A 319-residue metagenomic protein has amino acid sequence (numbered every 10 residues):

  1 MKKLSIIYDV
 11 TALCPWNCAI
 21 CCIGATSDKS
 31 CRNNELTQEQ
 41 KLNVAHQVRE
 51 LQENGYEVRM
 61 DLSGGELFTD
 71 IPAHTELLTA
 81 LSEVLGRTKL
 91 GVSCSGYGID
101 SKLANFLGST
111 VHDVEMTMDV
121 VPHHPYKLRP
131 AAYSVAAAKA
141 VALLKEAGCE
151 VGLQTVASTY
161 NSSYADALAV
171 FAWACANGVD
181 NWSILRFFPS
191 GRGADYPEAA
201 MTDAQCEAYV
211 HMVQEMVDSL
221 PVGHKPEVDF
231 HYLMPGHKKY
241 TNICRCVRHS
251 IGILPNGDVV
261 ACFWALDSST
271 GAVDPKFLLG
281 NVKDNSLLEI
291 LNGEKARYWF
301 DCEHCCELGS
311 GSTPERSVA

Functional and structural regions predicted by a protein language model:
M1-L4, G24, D28-K29, D258-V259 (+1 more regions): Flexible mid-to-C-terminal extensions adjoining Fe-S/redox cofactors in radical SAM and related proteins
M1-Q40, C262-W264: Canonical Radical SAM [4Fe-4S] cluster-binding loop centered on the CxxxCxxC motif and its immediate flanking residues
L13, N17, I243, D301: The −1 position to Zn-ligating cysteines in a subset of zinc-ribbon hairpins
N17, S95, L254-N256: Residue-level recognition of short loop/turn positions
D28-C31, P122-L128, G191-Y196: A short acidic, helix-capping loop that chelates divalent metal ions and anchors anionic groups
Q38-L62, D70-R186: Radical SAM/AdoMet-radical enzyme domain recognition
F187-A265, A319: A C-terminal junction/extension of Radical SAM enzymes
